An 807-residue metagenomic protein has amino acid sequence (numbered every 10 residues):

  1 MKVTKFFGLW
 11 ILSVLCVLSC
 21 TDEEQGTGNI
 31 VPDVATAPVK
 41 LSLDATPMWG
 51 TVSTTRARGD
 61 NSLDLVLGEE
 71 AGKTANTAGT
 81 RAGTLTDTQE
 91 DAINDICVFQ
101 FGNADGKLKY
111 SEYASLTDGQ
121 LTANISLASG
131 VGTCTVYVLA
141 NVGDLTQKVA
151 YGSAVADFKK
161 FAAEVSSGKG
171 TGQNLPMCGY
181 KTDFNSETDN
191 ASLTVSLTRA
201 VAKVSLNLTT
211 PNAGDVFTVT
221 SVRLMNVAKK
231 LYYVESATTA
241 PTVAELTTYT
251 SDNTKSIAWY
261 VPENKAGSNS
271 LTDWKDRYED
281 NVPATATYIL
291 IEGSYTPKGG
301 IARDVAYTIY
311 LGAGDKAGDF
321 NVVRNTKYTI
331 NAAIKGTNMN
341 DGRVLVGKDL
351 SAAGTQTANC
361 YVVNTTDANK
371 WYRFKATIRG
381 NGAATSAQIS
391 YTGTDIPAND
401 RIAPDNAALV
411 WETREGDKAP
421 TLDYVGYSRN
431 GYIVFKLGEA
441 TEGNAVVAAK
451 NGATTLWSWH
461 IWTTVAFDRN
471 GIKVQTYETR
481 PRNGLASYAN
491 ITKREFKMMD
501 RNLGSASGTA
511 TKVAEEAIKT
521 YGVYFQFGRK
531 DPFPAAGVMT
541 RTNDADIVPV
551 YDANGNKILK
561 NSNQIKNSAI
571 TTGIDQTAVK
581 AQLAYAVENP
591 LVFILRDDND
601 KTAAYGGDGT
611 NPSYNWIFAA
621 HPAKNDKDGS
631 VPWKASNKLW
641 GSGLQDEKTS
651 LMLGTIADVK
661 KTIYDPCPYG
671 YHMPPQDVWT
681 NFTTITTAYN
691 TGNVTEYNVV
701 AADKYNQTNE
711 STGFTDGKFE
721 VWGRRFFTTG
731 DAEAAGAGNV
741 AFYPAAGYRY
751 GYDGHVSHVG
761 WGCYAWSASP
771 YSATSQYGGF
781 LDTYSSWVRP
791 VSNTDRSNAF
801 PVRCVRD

Functional and structural regions predicted by a protein language model:
G8-V17: Bacterial N-terminal signal peptides
C16-L43, L206, N325, I330 (+2 more regions): Bacterial Sec-dependent N-terminal signal peptides
E24-G152, K335, E515, Q526-N589 (+1 more regions): Solvent-exposed N-terminal domain segments of exported/luminal and surface proteins
L65-A150, S205-R324: Tryptophan-paired
K159-A200, N207-P211, G314-S351: Extracellular beta-sheet/turn segments enriched in Thr/Pro/Gly and aliphatic residues
R199-V201, T209-D215, T285-D315, I330-T337 (+2 more regions): Ser/Thr/Pro-rich, low-complexity mucin-like regions that serve as glycosylated stalks/linkers or repetitive adhesive
S294, N338, G342, D349-K661 (+3 more regions): Short, compositionally biased
S505, L583, V592, D597-D807: C-terminal, surface-exposed recognition/capping segments
